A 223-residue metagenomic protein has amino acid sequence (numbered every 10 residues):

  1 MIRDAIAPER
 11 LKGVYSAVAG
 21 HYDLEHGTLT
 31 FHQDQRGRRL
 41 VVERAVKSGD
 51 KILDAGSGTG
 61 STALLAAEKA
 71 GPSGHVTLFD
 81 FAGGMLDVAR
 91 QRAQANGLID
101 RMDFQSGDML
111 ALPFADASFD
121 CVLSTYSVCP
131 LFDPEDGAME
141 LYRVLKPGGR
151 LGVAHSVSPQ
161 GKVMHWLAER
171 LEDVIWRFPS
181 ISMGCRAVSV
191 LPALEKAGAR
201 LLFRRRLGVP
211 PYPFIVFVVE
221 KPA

Functional and structural regions predicted by a protein language model:
M1-H21: N-terminal, positively charged/glycine-rich alpha-helical extensions of SAM-dependent methyltransferases
E9, E25, A154-V209: C-terminal alpha-helical "lid/dimerization" subdomain adjacent to the S-adenosyl-L-methionine
F31-S48: Conserved alpha-helix/loop element of class I SAM-dependent methyltransferases that forms part of the SAM/SAH-binding
S48, P72-S73, L145-R150: Short glycine-dipeptide loop
L53-A111: Class I SAM-dependent methyltransferase SAM/SAH-binding core
L110-C121: A short acidic, Gly/Pro-enriched loop at the edge of an enzyme's catalytic core that lines a small-molecule cofactor
C121-D133: A short SAM/SAH-binding and catalytic strip from SAM-dependent methyltransferases
E135-P147: A short glycine-rich, Lys/Arg-flanked "PGG" loop and its adjoining helix->strand segment in the class I
